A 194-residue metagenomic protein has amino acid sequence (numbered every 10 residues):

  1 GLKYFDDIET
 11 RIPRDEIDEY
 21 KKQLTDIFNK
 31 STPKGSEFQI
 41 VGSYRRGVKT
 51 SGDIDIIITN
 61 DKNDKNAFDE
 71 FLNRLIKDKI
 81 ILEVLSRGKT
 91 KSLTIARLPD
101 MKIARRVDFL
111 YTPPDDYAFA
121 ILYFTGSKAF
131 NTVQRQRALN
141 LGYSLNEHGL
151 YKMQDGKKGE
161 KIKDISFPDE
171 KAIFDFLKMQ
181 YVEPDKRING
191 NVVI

Functional and structural regions predicted by a protein language model:
G1, D6-D26, Q39-R45: Domain-core and long-helix interface of multi-subunit machines
F5-P13, K62-I194: Acidic, metal-coordinating catalytic segment for phosphate/diphosphate chemistry, firing primarily on the Nudix
D18, K34-F38, L72-R74: A short linear-motif detector with a strong N-terminal bias
K22-K65: Active-site nucleotide-donor binding segment shared across nucleotidyl transfer reactions
